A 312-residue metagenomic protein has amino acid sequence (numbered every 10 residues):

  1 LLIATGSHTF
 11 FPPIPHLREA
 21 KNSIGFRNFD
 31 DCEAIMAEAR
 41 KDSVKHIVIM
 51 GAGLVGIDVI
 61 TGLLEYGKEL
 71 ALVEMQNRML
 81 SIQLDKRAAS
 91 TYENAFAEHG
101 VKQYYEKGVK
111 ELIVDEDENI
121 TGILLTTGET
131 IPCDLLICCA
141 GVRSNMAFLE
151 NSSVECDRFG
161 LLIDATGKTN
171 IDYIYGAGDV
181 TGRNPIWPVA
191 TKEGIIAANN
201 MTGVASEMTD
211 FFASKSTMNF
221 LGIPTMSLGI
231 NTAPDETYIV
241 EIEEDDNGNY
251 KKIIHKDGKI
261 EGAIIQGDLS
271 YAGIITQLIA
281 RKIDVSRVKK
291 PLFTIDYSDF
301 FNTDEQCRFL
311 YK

Functional and structural regions predicted by a protein language model:
L1-H8, M50, I131-G141, G194 (+1 more regions): Short hydrophobic core segments
T5-Y66, Q103, R158, I163-A165: Glycine-rich dinucleotide-binding loop and its adjacent helix/turn
E19-S43, E118-L124, E129-N199: FAD-site-proximal beta/loop scaffold in flavoenzymes
L64-I163: A Rossmann-like FAD-binding core segment of flavoenzymes
G176, V180-G273: Mid-to-C-terminal Rossmann-like scaffold of FAD/NAD(P)H-dependent oxidoreductases
D268-S286: A short, polar/charged loop-to-alpha-helix boundary motif
V285-K312: Cysteine/selenocysteine-centered motifs that mediate thiol-based redox chemistry or coordinate metal-sulfur cofactors
